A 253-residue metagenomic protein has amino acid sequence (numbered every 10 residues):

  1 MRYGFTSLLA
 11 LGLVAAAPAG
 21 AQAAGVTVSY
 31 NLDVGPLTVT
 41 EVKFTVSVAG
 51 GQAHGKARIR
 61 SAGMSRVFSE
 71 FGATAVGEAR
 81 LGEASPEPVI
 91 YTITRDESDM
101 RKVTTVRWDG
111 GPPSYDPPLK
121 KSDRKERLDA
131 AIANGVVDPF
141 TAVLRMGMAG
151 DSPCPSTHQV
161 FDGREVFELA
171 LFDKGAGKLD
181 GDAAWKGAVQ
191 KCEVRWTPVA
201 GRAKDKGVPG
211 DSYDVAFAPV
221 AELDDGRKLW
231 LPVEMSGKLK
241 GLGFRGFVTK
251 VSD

Functional and structural regions predicted by a protein language model:
M1-G4: Positively charged n-region of N-terminal signal peptides that target proteins for export
T6-A16: Bacterial N-terminal signal peptides
S7, A133, A142, V215-A218: A generic signature of intrinsically disordered, low-complexity regions enriched in glycine/proline and charged/polar
A10-L11, I132, D225: Residue-level detector of alpha-helical transmembrane segments in integral membrane proteins
Q22-G110, G150-D253: Acidic, serine/threonine-rich low-complexity disordered tracts
D109-L171: Active-site/ligand-binding surface loops and adjacent short beta/alpha elements that line catalytic pockets across
